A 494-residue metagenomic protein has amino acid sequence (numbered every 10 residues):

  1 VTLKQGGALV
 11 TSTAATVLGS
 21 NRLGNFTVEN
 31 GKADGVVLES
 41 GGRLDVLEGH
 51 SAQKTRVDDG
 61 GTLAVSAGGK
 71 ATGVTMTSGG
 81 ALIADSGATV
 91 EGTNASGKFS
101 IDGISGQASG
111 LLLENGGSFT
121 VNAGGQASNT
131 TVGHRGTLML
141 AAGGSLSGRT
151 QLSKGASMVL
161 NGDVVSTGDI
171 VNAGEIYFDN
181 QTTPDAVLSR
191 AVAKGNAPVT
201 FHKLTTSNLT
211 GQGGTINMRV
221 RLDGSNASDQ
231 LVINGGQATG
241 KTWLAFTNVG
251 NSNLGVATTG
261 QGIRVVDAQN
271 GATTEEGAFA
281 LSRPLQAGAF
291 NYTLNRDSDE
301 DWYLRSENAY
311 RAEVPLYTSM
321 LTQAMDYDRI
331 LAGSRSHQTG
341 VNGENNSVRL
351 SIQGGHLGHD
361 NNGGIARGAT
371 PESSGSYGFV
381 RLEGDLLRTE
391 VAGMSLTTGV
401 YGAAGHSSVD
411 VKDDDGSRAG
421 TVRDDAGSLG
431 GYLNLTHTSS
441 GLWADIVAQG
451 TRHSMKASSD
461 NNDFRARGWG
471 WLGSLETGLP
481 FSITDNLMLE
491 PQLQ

Functional and structural regions predicted by a protein language model:
T2-A14, S78-L82, G87: Repeat-associated, polar segments at repeat-unit boundaries in modular proteins
T13, L18-N21, G73-T75, D85-A95 (+4 more regions): Extracellular beta-solenoid/beta-roll
T13-T27, Q53, T72, T77 (+3 more regions): Disulfide-bonded cysteine-rich modules in secreted/extracellular proteins, activating on the conserved Cys frameworks
G31-D34, A52, A71, Q107-S109 (+2 more regions): Short, recurring structural edge motifs at helix starts
E307-Q492: Outer membrane beta-barrel translocator domains of Type V secretion systems
